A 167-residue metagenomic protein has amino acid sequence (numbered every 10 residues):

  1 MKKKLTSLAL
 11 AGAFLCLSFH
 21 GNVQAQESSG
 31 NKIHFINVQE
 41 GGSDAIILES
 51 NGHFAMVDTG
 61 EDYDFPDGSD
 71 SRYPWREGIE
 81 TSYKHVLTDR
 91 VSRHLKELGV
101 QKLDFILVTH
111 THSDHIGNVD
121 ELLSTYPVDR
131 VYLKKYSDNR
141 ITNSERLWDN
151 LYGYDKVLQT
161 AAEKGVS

Functional and structural regions predicted by a protein language model:
M1-A9: Bacterial N-terminal signal peptides that target proteins for export
K2-K3, S18, N22-S167: Non-globular, low-confidence helical/coil segments that flank catalytic cores
A9-S18: Bacterial N-terminal signal peptides
